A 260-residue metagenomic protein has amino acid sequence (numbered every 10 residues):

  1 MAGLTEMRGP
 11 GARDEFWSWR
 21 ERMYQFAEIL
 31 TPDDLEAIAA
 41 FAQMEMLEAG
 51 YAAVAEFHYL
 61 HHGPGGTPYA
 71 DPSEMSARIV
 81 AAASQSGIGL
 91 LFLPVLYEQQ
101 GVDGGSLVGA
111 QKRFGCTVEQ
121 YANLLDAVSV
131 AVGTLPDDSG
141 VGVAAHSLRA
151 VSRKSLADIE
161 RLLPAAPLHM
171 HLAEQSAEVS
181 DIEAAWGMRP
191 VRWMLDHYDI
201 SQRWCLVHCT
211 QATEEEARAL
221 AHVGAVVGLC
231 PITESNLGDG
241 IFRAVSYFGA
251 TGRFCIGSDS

Functional and structural regions predicted by a protein language model:
G3-G89, E119-P136: Alpha-helical scaffold segments that flank or form the walls of functional sites
I38, F57, L93-V95, H146 (+5 more regions): Fold-independent oxyanion-binding glycine-rich loops and adjacent beta-strand/coil segments at enzyme active sites
M44, A81, A157, A217-R218 (+1 more regions): Alpha-helical segments flanking ligand/cofactor-binding loops in enzyme cores
L47, S84, P164, A221 (+1 more regions): Anion (oxyanion) recognition and catalysis
G50, V54, A83, V143 (+5 more regions): Divalent metal-coordination and catalytic microenvironments
A52, G87-G89, P167, V226 (+1 more regions): Residue-level detector of anion-binding/catalytic polar loops
H62-C209: Metal-coordinating catalytic core of metallo-dependent amide/deamination hydrolases
D196-S260: Active-site-adjacent C-terminal substructures of enzyme catalytic domains
